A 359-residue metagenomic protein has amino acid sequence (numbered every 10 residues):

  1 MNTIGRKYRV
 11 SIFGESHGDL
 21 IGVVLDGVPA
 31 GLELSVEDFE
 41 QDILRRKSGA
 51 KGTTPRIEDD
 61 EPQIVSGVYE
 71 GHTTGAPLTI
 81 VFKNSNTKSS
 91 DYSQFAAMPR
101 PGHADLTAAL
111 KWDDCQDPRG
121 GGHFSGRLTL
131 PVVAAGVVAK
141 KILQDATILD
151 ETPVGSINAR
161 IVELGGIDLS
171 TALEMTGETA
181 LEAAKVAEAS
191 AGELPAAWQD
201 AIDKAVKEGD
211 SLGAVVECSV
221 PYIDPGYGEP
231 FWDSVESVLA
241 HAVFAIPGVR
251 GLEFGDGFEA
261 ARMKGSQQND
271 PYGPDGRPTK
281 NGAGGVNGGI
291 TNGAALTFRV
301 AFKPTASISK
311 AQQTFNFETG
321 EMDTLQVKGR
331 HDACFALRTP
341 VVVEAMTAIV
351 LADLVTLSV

Functional and structural regions predicted by a protein language model:
M1-I57: N-terminal, positively charged regions that mediate nucleic acid binding
R9, T305-V359: Internal helix-turn-beta structural module
R9-G14, Q116-L128, P225-E229, A283-V286 (+1 more regions): A short glycine/serine-rich beta->alpha loop
I12-D19, G209-M322: Glycine-rich anion/phosphate-binding loop at the beta-strand->alpha-helix junction
D19-G31, G126-A146, G155, D233-H241 (+2 more regions): Alpha-helical support elements that line or immediately flank enzyme active sites and cofactor-binding pockets
I43-T107: Glycine-rich, N-terminal phosphate-binding loop and its surrounding beta-alpha-beta segment
A96-G122, F315-H331: Short acidic, glycine/tyrosine-flanked loop/strand segments centered on an H-E-D-like triad
K111-F231: Glycine-rich, mobile lid/loop segments that gate access to catalytic sites or pores
